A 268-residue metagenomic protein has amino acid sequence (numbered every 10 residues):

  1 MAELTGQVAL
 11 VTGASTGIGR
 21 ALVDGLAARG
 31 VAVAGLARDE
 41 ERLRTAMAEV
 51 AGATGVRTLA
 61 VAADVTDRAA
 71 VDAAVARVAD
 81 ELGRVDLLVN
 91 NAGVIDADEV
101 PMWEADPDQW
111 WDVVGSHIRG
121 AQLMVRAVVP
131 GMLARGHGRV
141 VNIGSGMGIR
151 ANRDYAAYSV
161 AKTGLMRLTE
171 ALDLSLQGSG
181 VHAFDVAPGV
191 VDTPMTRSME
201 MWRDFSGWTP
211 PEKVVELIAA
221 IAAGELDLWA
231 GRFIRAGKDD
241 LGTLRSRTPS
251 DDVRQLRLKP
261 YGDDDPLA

Functional and structural regions predicted by a protein language model:
V8, S15-T16: Conserved glycine-rich cofactor-binding loop
R29-T45: Conserved glycine-rich Rossmann-like NAD(P)H-binding loop of the short-chain dehydrogenase/reductase
E40-E41, A62-A74, P107: The beta1-alpha1 cofactor-binding region of Rossmann-like NAD(H)/NADP(H)-dependent oxidoreductases
D72, G93-W111, D154-A157: Conserved mid-core segment of classical short-chain dehydrogenase/reductases
W103-Q122, H137, V141, L165: Catalytic Tyr-X3-Lys loop
V125, A161: Active-site helix of classical SDR
S145: Residue(s) in the substrate-gating loop at a strand-loop-helix junction that position the organic substrate next
D185, M201-A268: C-terminal helical subdomain
